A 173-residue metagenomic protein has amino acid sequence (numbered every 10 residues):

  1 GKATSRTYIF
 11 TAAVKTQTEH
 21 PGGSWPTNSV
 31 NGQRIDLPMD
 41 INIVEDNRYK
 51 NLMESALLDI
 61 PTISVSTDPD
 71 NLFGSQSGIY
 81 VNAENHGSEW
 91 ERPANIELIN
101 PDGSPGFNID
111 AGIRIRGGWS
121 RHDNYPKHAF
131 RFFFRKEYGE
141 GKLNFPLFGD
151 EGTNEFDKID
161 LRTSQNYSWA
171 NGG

Functional and structural regions predicted by a protein language model:
K2-G173: Phosphate-handling architecture centered on phosphoinositide signaling
